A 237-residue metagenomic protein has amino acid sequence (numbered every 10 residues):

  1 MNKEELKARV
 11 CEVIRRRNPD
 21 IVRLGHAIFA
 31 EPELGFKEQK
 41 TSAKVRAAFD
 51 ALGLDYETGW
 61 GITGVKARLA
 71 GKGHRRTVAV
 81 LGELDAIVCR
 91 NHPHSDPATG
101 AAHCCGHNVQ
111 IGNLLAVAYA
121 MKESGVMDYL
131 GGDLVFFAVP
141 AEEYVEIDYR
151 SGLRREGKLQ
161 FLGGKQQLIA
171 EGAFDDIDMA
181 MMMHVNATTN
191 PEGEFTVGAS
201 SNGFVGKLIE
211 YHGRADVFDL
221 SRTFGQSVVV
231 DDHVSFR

Functional and structural regions predicted by a protein language model:
M1-N2, R15-R17, A67, G71-K72 (+1 more regions): Short charge-dense sequence patches
N2-V13, H74-G82, N190-G203, V230 (+1 more regions): Phosphate-binding glycine-rich loops and adjacent basic patches that engage nucleotide phosphates, nucleic-acid
K3-C104, N108-V135, P140: Acidic/His- and Gly-rich active-site-bordering loop/insert found across diverse amide/peptide-bond hydrolases
H92-A102, N108, D128-R237: Histidine/acidic-residue-rich, glycine-tolerant segments that coordinate divalent metal ions
